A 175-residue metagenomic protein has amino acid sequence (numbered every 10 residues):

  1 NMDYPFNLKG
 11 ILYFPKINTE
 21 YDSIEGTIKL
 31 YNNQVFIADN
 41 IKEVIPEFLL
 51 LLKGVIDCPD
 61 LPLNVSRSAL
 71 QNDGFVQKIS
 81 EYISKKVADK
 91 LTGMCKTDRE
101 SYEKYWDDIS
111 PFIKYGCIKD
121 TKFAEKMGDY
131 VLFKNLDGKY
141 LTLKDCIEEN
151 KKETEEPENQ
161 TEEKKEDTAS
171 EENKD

Functional and structural regions predicted by a protein language model:
N1-D175: Conserved GHKL (Bergerat-fold) ATPase module
